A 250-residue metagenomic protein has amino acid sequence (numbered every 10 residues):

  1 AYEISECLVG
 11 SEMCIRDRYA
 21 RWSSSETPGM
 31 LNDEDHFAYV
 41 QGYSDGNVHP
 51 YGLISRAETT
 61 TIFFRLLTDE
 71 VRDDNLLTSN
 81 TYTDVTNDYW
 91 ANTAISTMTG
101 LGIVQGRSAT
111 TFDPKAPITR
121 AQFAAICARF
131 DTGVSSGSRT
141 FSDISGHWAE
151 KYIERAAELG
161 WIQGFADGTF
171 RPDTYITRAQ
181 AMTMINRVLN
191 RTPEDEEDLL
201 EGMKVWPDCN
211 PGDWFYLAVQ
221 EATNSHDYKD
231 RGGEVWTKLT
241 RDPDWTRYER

Functional and structural regions predicted by a protein language model:
A1-I15: Short, small-residue-biased leader/transition segments that mark boundaries at the very start of proteins
S11-E12, R16-S25: Extracellular modular ligand-binding repeats in secreted and cell-surface proteins
W22-N92, G100-A121, A128-Y152, Q163-R178 (+1 more regions): Feature responds to low-complexity, polar/acidic, surface-exposed segments characteristic of secreted/exported proteins
